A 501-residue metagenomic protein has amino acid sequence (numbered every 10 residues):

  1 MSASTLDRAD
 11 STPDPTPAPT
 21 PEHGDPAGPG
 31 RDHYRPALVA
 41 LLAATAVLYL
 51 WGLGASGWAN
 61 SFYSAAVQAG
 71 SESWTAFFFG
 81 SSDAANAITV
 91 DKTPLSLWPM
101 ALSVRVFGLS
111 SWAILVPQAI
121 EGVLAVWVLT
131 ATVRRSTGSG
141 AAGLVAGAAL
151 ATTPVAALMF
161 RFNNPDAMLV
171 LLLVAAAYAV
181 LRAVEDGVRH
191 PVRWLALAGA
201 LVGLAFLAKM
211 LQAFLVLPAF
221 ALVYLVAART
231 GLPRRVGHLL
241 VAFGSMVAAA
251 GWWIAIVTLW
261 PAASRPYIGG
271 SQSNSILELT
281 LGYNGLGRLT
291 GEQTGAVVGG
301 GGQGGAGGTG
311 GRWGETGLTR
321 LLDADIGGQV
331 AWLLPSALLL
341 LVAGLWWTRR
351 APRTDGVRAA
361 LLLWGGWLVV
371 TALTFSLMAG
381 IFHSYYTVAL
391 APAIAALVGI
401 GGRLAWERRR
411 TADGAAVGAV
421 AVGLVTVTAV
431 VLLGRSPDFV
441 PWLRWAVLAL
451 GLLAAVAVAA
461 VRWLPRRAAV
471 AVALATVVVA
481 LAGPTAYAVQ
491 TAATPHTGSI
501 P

Functional and structural regions predicted by a protein language model:
M1-E278, G282-T294, Q303-A416, L424-T428 (+1 more regions): Membrane-integral, polyisoprenol-dependent glycosyltransferases of the GT-C/oligosaccharyltransferase superfamily
R409-P501: Transmembrane helical bundles and short interhelical boundary loops of multi-pass, membrane-embedded
